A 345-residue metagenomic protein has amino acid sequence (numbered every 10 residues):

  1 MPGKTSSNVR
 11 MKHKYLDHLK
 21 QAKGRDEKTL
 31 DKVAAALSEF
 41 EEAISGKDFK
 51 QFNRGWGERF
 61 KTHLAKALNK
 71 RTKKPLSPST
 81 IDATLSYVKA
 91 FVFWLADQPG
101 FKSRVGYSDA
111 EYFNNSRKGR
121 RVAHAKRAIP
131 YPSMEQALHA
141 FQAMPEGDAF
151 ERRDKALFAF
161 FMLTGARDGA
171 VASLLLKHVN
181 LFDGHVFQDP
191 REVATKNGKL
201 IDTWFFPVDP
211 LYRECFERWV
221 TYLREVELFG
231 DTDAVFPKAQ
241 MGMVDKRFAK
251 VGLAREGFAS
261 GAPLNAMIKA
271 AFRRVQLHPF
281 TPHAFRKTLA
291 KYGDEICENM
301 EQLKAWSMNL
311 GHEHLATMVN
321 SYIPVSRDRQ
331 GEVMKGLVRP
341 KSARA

Functional and structural regions predicted by a protein language model:
M1-G3, R329-A345: C-terminal secondary-structure termini that scaffold catalytic or DNA-interacting sites
H13-K28, A34-K126, A143-E146, Q276: N-terminal core-binding DNA-recognition domain of tyrosine recombinases/integrases
K118-H139, T195-P210, G230-D233: DNA breakage-rejoining catalytic core of tyrosine-based enzymes
E135-D168: Basic, Lys/Arg- and aromatic-enriched nucleic-acid-binding interface segment
S173-E214, T221-D231: Conserved tyrosine-mediated DNA breakage-rejoining catalytic core shared by Y-recombinases
V208-L277: Active-site/catalytic core of tyrosine-dependent DNA strand-transfer enzymes
A254-M308, H312-L315: Short, basic (Lys/Arg/His-rich) helix/loop patches that form interaction surfaces in the mid-to-C-terminal regions
L310-K335: Catalytic-site neighborhood detector that most strongly recognizes the C-terminal catalytic loop/helix of tyrosine
